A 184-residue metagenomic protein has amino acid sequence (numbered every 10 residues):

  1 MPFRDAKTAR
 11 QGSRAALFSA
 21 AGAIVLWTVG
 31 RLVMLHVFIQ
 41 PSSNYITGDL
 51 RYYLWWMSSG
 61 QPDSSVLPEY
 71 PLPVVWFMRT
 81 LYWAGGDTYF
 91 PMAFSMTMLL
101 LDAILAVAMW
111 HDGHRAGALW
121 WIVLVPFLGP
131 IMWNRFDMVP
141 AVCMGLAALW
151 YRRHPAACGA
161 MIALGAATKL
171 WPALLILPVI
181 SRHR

Functional and structural regions predicted by a protein language model:
P2-R184: Multi-pass membrane glycosyltransferase architecture that uses lipid-linked
